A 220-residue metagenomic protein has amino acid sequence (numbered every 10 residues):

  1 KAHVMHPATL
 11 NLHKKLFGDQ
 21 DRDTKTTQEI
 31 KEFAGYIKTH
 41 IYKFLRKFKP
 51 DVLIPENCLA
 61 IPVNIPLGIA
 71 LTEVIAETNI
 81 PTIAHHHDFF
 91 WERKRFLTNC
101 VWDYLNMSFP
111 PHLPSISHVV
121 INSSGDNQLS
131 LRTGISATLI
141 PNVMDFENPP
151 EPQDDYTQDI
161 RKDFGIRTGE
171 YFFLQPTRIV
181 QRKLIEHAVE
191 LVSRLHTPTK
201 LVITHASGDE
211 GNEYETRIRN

Functional and structural regions predicted by a protein language model:
K1-V52: A conserved catalytic-core segment of Leloir-type glycosyltransferases
H13-K25, T78-M107, N142-E151: Acceptor-binding helix/loop patch of EC 2.4 sugar-transfer enzymes, predominantly nucleotide-sugar-dependent
Q28-E32, Y42-L67, I80-H85: Short N-terminal targeting/anchoring amphipathic segment
L59, P176-V180, A206-D209: Short donor-sugar binding/catalytic loops of nucleotide-sugar-dependent glycosyltransferases, especially enzymes
N99-D103, P150-I166, I218: A short helix/loop element that forms part of the nucleotide-sugar donor recognition site in Leloir-type
N99-L139, M144-E151: A short, active-site helix/loop in glycosyltransferases that binds the activated sugar's phosphate group
N127, E151-Q158, T197-N220: Short, structured helix-loop element that forms part of the nucleotide-activated donor/catalytic region
R161-K162, I166-K183, V189-V192, V202: Conserved donor-binding/catalytic core segment of Leloir-type glycosyltransferases
